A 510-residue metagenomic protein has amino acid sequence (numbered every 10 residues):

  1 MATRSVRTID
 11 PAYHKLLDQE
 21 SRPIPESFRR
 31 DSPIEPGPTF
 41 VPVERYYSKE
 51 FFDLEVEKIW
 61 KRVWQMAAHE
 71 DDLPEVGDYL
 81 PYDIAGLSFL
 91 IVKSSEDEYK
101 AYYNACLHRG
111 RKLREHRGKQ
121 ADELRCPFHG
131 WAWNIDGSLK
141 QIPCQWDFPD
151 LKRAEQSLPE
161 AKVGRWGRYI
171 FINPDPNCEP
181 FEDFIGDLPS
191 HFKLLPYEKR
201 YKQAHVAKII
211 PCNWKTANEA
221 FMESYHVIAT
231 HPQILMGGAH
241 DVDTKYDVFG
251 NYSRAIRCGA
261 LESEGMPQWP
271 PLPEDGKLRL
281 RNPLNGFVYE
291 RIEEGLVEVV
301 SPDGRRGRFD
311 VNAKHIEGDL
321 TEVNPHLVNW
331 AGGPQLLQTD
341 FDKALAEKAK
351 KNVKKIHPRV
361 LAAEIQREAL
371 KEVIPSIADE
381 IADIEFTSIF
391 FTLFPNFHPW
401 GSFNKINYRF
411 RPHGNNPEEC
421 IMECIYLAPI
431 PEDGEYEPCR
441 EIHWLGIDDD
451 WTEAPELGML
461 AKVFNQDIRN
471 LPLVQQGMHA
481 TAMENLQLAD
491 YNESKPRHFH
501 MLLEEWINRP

Functional and structural regions predicted by a protein language model:
A2-H116, A161-R165: N-terminal pre-ligand scaffold of iron-sulfur
A2-T8, E98, G164, Y169-G276 (+1 more regions): C-terminal catalytic domain of Rieske-type non-heme iron oxygenases
K61-P74, I142-D147, S388-F394: Short Pro/Gly-enriched beta-strand edge/turn motifs at strand-loop
D72-H191: Rieske [2Fe-2S] iron-sulfur-binding domain
V92-S94, E290-E294, R411-N415: Short beta-strand micro-motifs enriched in acidic
E274, G307-T339: Mixed-charge, Lys/Arg-enriched low-complexity segments
K277-P283: A short beta-strand micro-motif
V288-R306: A short, structured beta-strand/loop element
